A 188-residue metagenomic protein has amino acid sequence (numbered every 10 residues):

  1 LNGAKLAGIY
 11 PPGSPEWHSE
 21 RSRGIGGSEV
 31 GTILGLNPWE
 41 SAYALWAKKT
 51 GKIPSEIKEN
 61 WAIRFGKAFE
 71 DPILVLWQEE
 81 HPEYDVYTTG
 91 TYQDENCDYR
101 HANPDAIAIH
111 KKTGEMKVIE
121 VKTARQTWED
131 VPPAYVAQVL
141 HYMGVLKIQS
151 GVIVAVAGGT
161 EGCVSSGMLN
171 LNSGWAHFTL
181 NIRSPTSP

Functional and structural regions predicted by a protein language model:
L1-A68: Charged, glycine-rich intrinsically disordered N-terminal tails and low-complexity linkers that flank
I63, E79-P104, A108-S187: Nucleic-acid nuclease catalytic cores
